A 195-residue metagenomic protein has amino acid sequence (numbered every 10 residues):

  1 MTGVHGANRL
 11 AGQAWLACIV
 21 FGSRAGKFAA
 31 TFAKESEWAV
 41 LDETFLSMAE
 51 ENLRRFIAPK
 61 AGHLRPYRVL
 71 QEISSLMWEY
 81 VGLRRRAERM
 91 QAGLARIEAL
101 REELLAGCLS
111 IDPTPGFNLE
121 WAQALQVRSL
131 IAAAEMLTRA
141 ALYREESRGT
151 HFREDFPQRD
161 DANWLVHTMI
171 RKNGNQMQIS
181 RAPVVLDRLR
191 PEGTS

Functional and structural regions predicted by a protein language model:
M1-S195: Glycine- and aromatic-enriched mobile tails/lids
